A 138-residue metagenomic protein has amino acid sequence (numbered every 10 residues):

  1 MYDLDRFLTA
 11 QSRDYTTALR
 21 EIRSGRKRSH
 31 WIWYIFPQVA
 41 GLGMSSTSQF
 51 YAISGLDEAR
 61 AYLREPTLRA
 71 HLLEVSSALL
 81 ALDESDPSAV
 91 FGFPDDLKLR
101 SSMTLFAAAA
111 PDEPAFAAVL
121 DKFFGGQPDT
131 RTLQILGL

Functional and structural regions predicted by a protein language model:
M1-T16, R131-I135: Extreme N-terminal tail/first-helix region
L4, A52-H71, Q127-T130, G137-L138: C-terminal end-helix/capping segment
T9-E21, L80-P87: Short amphipathic alpha-helical segments and their helix-coil junctions
E21-L56: Hydrophobic/aromatic-rich, well-ordered segments within soluble, folded domains that form packed cores
K27-Y34, H71, D95-S102, A115 (+1 more regions): Residue-level detector of well-ordered alpha-helical segments, enriched for hydrophobic/aromatic packing positions
G41-T47, A107-F116: Short helix-capping/linker segments at secondary-structure and domain boundaries
A61-A110: Mid-chain, well-packed structural core segment of small domains
P111-L138: Charged phosphate-binding loop/patch that engages nucleotide di/tri-phosphates or the phosphate backbone of nucleic
